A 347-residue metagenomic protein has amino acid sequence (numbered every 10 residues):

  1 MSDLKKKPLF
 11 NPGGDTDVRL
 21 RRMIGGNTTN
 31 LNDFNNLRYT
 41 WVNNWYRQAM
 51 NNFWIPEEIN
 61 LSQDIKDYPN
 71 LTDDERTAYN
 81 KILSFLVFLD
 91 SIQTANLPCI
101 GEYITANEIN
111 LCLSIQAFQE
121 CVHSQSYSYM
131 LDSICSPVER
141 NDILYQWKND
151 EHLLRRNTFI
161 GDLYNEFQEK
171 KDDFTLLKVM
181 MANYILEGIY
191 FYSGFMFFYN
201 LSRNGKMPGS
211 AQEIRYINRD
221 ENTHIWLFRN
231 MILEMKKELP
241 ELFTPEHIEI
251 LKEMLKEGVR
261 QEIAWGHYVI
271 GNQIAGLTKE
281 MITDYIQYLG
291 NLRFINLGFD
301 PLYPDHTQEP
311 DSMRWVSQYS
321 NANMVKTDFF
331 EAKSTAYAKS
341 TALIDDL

Functional and structural regions predicted by a protein language model:
S2-L347: Non-heme di-metal
